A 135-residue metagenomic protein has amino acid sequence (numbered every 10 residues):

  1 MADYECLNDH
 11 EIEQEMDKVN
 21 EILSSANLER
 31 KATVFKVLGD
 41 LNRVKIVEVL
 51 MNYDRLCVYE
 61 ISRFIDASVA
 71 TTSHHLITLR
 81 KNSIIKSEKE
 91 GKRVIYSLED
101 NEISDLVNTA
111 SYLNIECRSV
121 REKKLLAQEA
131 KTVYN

Functional and structural regions predicted by a protein language model:
M1-R30, D100-N135: Amphipathic alpha-helical dimerization/coiled-coil segments that flank or bridge DNA-binding/regulatory modules
L23-S68, V94-E102: N-terminal helix-turn-helix DNA-binding core of bacterial DNA-binding proteins
E48, H74-H75: Base-recognition residues in the alpha-helical recognition helix of bacterial helix-turn-helix
R63, I77, K81: Residue-level detection of the helix-turn-helix DNA-binding "recognition helix"
A70-T72: DNA-recognition element of transcription regulators
R80-E90, S97: Beta-hairpin "wing" of winged helix-turn-helix
